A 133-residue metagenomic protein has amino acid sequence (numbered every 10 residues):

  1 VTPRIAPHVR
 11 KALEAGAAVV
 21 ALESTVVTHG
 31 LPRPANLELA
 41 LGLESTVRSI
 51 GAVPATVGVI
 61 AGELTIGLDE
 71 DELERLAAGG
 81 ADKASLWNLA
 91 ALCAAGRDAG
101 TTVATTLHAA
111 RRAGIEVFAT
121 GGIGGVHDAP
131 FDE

Functional and structural regions predicted by a protein language model:
V1-G16: N- or domain-start disorder-to-order transition segments that initiate the globular core
A15, P32-R33: Metallocofactor- and cofactor-centric catalytic cores in central/energy metabolism, strongly enriched
S24, H29-L31, L37-A94: Glycine-rich nucleotide/cofactor/substrate-binding loop typically near the N-terminus or early in the first domain
G100-V103, P130-E133: Active-site glycine-rich loop that binds ribose-phosphate moieties when present
T105-V117: Alpha-helix C-terminal capping segments
